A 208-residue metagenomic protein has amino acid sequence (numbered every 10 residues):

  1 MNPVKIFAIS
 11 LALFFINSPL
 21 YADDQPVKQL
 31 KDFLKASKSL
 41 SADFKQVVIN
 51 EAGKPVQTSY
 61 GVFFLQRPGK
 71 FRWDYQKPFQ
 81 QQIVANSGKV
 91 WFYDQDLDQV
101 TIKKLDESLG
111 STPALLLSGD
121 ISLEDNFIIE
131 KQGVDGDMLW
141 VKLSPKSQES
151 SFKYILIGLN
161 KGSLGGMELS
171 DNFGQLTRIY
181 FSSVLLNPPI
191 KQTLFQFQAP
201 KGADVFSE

Functional and structural regions predicted by a protein language model:
M1-A8: Bacterial N-terminal signal peptides that target proteins for export
A8-N17: Bacterial N-terminal signal peptides
S18-A22: Sec/Tat signal peptide C-region and signal peptidase I cleavage site
D23-N50, K54-V56, Y93-K153, S207: Flexible, processing/modification-adjacent segments and terminal tails in exported/periplasmic/extracellular proteins
L40-Q46, S59-F63, F71-W73: One face of beta-strands
V56-V62, G174-Q175: Amphipathic hydrophobic-ligand
V62-S111, T177: An acidic-aromatic
T101, E124-E208: Gly/Pro-enriched, hydrophobic low-complexity segments that function as extracytoplasmic propeptides/linkers
